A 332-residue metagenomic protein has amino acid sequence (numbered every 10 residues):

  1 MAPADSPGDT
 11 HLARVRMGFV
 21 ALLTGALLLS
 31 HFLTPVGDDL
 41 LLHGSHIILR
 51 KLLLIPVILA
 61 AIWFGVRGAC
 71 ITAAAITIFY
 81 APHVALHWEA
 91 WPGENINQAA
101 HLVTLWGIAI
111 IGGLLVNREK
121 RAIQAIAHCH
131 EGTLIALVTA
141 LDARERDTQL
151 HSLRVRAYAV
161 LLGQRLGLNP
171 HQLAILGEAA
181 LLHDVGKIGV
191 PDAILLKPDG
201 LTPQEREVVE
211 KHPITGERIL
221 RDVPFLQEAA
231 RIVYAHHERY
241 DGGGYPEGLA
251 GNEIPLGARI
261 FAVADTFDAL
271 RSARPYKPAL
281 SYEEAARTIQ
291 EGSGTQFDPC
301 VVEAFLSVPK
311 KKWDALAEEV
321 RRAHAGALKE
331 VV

Functional and structural regions predicted by a protein language model:
P7-L22: N-terminal membrane topogenic signal
V20-H43, V57-G93, N97: Hydrophobic transmembrane alpha-helices
I48-P56, N95-G107: Membrane-embedded alpha-helical segments of multi-pass membrane proteins, especially the transmembrane helices
K51, A73-I78, Q98, L102 (+1 more regions): Residue-level signature of the transmembrane alpha-helical core of multi-pass small-molecule transporters
V57-A61, I108, G112-L115, D222: Alpha-helical transmembrane segments
T104-A127: Juxtamembrane or sensor-core-proximal signal-transducing alpha helices that couple sensory domains to cytosolic
A143-V332: Metal-dependent catalytic cores of enzymes that make or break cyclic nucleotides and related phosphoester linkages
